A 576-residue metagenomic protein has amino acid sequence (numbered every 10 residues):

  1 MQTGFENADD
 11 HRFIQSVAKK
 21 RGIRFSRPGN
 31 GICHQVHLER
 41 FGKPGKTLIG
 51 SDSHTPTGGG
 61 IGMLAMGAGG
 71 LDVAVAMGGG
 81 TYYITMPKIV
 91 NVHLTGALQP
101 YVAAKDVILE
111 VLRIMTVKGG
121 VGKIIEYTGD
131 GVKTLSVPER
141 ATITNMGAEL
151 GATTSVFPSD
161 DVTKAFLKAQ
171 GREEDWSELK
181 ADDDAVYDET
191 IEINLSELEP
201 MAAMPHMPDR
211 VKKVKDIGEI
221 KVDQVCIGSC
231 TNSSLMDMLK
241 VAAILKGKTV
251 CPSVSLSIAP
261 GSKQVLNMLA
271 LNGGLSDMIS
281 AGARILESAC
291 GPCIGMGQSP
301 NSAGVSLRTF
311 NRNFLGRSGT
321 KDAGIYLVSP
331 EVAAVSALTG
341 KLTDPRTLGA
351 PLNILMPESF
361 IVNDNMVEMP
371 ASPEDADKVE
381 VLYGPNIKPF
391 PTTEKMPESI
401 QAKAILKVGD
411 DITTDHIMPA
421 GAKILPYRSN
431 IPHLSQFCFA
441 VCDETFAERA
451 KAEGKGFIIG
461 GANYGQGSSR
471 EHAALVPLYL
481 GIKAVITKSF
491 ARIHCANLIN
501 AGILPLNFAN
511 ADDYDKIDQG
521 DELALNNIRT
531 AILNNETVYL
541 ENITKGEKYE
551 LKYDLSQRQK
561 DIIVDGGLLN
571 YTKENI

Functional and structural regions predicted by a protein language model:
M1-I576: Fe-S-dependent hydro-lyases/dehydratases of central metabolism
